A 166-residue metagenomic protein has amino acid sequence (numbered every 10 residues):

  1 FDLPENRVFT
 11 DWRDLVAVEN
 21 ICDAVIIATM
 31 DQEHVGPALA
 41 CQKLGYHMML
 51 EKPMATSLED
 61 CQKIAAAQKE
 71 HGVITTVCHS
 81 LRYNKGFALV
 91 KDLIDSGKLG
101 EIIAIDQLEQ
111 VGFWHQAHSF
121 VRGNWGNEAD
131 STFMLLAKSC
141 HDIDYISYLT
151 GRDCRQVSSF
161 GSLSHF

Functional and structural regions predicted by a protein language model:
L3-A67: Beta-loop-alpha module in the N-terminal Rossmann-like domain of NAD(P)-dependent dehydrogenases, especially those
F9, M49, I74-T76, D106 (+1 more regions): Structural detector of well-ordered beta-strand residues that form the stable sheet scaffold of enzyme domains
M30, P53, H79-R82, E109: Structured beta->alpha junctions
K63-S80, G100-Q107: Rossmann-fold dehydrogenase core element
L81-F166: Predominantly a Rossmann-like dinucleotide-binding segment in NAD(P)-dependent oxidoreductases
